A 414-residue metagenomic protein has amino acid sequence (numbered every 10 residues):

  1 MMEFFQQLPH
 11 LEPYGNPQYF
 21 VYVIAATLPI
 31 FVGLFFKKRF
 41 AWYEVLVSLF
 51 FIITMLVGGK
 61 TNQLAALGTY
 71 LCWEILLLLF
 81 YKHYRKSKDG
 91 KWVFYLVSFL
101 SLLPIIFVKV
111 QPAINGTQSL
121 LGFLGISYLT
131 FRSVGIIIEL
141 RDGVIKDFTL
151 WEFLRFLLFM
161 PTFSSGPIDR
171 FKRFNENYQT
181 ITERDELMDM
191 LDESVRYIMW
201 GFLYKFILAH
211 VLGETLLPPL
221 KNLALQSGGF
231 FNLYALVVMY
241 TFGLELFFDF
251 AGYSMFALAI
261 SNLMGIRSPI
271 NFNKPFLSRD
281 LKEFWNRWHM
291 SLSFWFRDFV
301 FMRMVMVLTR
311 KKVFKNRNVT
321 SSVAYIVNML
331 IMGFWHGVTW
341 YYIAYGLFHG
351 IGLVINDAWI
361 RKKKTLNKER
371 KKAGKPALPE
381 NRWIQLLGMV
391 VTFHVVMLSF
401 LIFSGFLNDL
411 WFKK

Functional and structural regions predicted by a protein language model:
M2-K414: Membrane-embedded transmembrane alpha-helical bundles that form the catalytic cores of multi-pass lipid-modifying
